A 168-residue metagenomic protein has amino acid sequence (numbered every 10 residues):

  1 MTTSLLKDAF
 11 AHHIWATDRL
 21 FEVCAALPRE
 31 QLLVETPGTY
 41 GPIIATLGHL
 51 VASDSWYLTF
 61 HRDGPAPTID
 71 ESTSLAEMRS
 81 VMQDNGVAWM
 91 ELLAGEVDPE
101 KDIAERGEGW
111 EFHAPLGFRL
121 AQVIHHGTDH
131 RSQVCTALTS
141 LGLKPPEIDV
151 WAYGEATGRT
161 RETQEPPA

Functional and structural regions predicted by a protein language model:
K7-T68, E108-A168: Short, contiguous alpha-helical
D63-I103: Helix-adjacent hinge/juxtasegments
